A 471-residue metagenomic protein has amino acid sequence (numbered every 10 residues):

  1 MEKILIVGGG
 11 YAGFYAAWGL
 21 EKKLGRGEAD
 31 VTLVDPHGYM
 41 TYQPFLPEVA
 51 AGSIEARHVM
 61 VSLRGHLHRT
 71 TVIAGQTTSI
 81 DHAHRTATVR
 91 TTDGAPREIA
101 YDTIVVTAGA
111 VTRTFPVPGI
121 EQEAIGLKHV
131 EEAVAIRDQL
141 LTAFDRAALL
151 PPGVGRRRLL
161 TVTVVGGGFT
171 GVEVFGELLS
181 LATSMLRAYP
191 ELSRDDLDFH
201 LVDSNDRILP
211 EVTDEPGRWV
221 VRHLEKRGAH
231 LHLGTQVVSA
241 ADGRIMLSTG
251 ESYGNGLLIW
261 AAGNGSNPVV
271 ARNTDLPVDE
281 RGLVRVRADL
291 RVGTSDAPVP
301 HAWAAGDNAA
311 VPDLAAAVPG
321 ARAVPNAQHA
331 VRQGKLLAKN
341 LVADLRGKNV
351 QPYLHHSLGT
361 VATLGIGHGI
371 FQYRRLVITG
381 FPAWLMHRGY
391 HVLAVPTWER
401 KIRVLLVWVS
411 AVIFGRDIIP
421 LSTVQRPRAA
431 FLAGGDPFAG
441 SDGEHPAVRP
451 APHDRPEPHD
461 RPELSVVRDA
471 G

Functional and structural regions predicted by a protein language model:
M1-S79, V162-T163, F169-V212, L385 (+1 more regions): Beta1-alpha1 glycine-rich phosphate/pyrophosphate-binding loop at the start of Rossmann-like nucleotide-binding domains
V7, I99-G109, V237, Y253-G263 (+1 more regions): Short hydrophobic core segments
A12, G109-T112, F175, N264-S266: Short glycine-rich anion-binding loops that position phosphate/pyrophosphate groups of nucleotides and phosphorylated
D30, T70-T86, L179-T294, V350: A Rossmann-like FAD-binding core segment of flavoenzymes
T71-T163, I259: FAD-binding core/adjacent interface of flavoenzyme oxidoreductases
Q122-P152, G243-I245, S252-R332: FAD-site-proximal beta/loop scaffold in flavoenzymes
R156-V212, W219, H230-H232, A323-A343 (+2 more regions): Rossmann-like dinucleotide-binding core of oxidoreductases
H329, Q333-G471: C-terminal, flexible cofactor-proximal segment of oxidoreductases
